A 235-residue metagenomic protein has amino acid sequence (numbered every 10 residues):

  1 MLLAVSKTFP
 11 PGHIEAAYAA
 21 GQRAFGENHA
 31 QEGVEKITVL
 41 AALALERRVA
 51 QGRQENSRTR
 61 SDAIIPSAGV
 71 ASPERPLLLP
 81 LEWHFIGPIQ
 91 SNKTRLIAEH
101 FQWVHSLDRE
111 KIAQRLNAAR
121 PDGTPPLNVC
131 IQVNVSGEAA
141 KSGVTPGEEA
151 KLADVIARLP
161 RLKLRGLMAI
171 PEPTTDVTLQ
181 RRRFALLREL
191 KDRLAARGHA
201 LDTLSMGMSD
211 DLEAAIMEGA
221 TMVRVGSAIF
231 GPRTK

Functional and structural regions predicted by a protein language model:
M1-R48, G52-R58, I64-I65, G69 (+3 more regions): Conserved alpha/beta-domain cores
T221-M222: Divalent-metal-activated hydrolytic enzyme cores
K235: Active-site loop ensemble at the mouth of alpha/beta enzyme cores that anchors a bound cofactor
